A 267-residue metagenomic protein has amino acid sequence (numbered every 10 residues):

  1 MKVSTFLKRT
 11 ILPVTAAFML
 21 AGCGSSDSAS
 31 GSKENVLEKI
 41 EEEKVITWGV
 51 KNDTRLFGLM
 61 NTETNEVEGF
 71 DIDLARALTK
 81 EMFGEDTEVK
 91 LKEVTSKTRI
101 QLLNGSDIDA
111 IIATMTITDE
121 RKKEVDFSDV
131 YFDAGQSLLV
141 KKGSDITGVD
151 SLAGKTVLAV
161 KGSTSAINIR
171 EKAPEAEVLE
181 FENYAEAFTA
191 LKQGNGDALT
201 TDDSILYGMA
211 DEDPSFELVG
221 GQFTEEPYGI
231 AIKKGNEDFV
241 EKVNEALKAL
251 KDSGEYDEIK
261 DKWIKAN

Functional and structural regions predicted by a protein language model:
M19-G22: C-terminal motif of bacterial Sec signal peptides marking the signal peptidase cleavage site
G24-S26, I72-D73, A77-E81, S163 (+2 more regions): Extended ligand-binding regions for polar small-molecule ligands
G31-E34, E41-A110: Extracytoplasmic small-molecule ligand-binding "clamshell" domains of the periplasmic binding protein/Venus flytrap
K44-V50, E68, V149-G162: Short loop->beta-strand "edge-of-pocket" segments that line small-molecule binding or catalytic clefts across diverse
N52, D133-V140, A185, D203 (+2 more regions): Periplasmic-binding protein-like
R76, E88-S151: Acidic, polar ligand-binding/catalytic clefts
V89-Q101, S144-D145, K161, L179-T189 (+2 more regions): Short helix-initiation/N-cap motifs at beta->coil->alpha
T98, M115-K123, N168-E171, K192-E225: A ligand-binding cleft/hinge motif common to bilobed small-molecule-binding domains
